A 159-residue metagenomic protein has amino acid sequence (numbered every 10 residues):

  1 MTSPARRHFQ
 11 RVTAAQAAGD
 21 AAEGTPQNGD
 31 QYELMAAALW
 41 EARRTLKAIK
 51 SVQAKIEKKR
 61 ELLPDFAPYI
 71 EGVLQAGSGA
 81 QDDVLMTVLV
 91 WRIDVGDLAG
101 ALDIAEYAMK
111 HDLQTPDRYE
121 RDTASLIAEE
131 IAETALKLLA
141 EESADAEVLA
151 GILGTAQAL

Functional and structural regions predicted by a protein language model:
M1-D82, L98-L159: N-terminal alpha-helical interaction modules that lie
W91-R92, A135: Residue at a conserved register position within TPR or TPR-like alpha-solenoid repeats
